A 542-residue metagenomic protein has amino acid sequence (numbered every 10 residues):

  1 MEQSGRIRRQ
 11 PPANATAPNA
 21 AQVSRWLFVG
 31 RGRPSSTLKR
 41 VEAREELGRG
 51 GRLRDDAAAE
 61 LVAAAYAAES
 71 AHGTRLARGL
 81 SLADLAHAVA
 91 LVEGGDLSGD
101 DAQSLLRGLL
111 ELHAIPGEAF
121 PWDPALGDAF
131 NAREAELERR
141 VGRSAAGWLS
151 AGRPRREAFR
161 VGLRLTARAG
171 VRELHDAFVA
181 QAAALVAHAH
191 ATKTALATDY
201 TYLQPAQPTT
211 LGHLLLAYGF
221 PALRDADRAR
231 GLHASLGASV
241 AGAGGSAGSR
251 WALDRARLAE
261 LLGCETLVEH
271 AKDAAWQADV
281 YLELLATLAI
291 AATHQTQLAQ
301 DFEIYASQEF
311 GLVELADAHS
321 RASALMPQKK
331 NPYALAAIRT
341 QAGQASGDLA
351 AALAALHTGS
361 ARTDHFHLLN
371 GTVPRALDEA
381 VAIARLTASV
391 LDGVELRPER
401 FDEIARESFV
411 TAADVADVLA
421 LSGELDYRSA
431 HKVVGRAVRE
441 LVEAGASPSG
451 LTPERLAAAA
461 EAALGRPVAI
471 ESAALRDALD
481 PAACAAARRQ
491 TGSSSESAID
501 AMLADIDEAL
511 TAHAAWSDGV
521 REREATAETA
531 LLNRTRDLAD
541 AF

Functional and structural regions predicted by a protein language model:
L38-A83, M326-F542: Glycine-rich cofactor/substrate-binding loops
L38-S235, G245, L253-R255, A318-A322 (+4 more regions): A helix-coil-helix interface module used to build multimeric assemblies and to scaffold catalytic/cofactor sites
Y66, A129-G147, D176, Q207-H357: Internal glycine-rich alpha/beta core junctions
D96-L97, F310-G311, L425, S447: Conserved hydrophobic residue
